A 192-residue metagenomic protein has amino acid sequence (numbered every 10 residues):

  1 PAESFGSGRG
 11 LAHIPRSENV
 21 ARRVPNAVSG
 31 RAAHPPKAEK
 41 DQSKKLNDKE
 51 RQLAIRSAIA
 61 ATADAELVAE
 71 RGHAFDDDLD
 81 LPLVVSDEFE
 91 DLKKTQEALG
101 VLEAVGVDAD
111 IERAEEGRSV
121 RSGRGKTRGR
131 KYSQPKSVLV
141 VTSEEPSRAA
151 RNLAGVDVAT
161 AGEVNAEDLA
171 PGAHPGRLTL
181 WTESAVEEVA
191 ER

Functional and structural regions predicted by a protein language model:
P1-D87, L92-S133: Basic, glycine/proline-rich low-complexity segments that contact nucleic acids
T127-S147, N152-R192: Oxyanion/phosphate-interacting regions
